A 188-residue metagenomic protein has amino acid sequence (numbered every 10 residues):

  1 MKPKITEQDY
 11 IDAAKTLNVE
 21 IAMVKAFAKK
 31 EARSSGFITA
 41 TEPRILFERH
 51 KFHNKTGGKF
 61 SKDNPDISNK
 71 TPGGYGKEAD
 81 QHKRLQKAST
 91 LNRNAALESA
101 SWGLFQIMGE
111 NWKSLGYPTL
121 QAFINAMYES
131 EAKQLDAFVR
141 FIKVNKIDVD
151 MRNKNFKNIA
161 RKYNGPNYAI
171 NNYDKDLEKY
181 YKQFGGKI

Functional and structural regions predicted by a protein language model:
M1-I188: Catalytic glycan-binding domains that act on GlcNAc-containing polysaccharides
